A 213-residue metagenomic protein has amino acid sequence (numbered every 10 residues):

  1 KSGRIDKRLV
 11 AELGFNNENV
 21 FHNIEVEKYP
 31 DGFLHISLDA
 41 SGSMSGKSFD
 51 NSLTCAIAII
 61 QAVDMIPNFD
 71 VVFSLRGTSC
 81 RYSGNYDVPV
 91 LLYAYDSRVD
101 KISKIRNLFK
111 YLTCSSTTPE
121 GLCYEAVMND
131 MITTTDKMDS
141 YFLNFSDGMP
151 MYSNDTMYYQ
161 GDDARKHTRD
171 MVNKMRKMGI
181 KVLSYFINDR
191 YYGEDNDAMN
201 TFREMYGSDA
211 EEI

Functional and structural regions predicted by a protein language model:
K1-I213: Acidic, glycine-rich A-domain
